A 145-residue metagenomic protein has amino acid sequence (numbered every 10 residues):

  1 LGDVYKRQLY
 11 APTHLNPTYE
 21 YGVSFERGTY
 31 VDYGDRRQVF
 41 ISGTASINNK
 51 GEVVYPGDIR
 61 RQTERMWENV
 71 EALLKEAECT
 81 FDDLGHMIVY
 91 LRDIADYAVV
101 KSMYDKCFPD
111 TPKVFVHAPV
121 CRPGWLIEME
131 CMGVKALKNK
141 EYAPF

Functional and structural regions predicted by a protein language model:
L1-Y5: Short, small-residue-biased leader/transition segments that mark boundaries at the very start of proteins
K6-E26: Extended, charged/glycine-rich binding lobes that contact polyanionic ligands
S24-F25, R60-A77: Short, well-ordered amphipathic alpha-helical segments that serve as non-catalytic structural scaffolds within diverse
E26-R60: RNase H-like nuclease fold core
V39-I41, M66-W67, L74, L84-I94 (+1 more regions): Short, structured motif recognition centered on aromatic/hydrophobic residues
D93-D96, K135-A136: Helix N-cap motif at beta-to-alpha junctions
Y97-V114: An amphipathic, aromatic/His-enriched active-site/gating alpha helix that lines ligand/cofactor pockets
V120-R122: Mixed-charge, glycine-accented linear interaction segment located at domain edges/termini
